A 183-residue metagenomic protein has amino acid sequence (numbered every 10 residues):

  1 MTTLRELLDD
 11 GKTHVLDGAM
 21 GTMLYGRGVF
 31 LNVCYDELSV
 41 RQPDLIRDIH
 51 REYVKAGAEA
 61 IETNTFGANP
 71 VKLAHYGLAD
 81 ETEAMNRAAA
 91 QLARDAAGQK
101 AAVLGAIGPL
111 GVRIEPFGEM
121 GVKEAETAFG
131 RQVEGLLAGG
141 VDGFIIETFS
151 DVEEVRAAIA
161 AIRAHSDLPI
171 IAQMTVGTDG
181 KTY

Functional and structural regions predicted by a protein language model:
M1-Y183: Domain-level signal for soluble alpha/beta catalytic cores
